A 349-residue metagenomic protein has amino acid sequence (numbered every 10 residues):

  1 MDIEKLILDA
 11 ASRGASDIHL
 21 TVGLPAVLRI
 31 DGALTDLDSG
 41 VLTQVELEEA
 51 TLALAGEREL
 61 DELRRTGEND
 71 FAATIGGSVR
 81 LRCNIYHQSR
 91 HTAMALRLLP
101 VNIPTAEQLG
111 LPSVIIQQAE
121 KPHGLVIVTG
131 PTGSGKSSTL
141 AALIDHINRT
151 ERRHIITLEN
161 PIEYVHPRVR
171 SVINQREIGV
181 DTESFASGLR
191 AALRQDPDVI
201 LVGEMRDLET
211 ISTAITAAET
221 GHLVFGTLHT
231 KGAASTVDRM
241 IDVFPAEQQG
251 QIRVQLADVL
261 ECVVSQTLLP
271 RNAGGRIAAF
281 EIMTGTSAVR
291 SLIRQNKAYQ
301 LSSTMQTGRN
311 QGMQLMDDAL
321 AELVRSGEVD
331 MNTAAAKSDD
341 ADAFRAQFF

Functional and structural regions predicted by a protein language model:
M1-F349: Short, flexible helix-loop junctions that flank or precede catalytic/ligand sites
